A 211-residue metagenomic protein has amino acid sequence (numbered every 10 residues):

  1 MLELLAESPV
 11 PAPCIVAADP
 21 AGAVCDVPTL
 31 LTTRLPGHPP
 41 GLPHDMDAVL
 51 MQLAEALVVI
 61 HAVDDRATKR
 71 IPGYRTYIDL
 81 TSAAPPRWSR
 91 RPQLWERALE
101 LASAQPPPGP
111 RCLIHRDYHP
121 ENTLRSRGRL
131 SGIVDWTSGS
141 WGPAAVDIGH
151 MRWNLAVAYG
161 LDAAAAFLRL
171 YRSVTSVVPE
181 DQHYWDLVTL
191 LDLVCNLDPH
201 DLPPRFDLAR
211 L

Functional and structural regions predicted by a protein language model:
M1-P72: ATP-binding pocket architecture of kinase catalytic cores
P11, I114, H119: Conserved Rossmann-like nucleotide-binding pocket used by diverse enzymes that bind dinucleotide cofactors
P20-A23, M46, V58-R116, R127 (+1 more regions): An alpha-helical support segment within catalytic cores of ATP-dependent transferases
A21, T29-P43, L80, L190-L208: A glycine-centered beta->alpha junction motif in the catalytic cores of kinase/phosphotransferase enzymes
P36, Y118-P120, S138, H150: Short, glycine/acidic-enriched loop or turn micro-motifs at the edges of active sites
R111-L113, S126-R172: Active-site Asp-x-Gly
H150-L211: Helix-rich C-terminal or lid/interface subdomains of diverse kinases
